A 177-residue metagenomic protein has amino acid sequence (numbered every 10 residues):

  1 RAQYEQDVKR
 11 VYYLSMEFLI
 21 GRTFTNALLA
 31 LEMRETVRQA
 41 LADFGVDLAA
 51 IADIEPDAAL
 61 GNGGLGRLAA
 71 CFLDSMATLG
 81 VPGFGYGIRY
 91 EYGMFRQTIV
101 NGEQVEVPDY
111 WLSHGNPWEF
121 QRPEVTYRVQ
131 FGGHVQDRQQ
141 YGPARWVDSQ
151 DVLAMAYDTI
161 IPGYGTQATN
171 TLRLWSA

Functional and structural regions predicted by a protein language model:
R1-A177: A conserved ligand/cofactor-binding region detector
